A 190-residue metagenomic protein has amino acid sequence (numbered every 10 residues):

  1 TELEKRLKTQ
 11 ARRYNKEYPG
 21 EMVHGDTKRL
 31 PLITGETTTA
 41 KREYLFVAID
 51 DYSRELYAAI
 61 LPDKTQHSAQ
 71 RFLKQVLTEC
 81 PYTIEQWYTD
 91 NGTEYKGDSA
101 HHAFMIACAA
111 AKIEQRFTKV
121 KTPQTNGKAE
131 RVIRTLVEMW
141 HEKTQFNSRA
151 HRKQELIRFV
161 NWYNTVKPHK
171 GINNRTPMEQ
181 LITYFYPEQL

Functional and structural regions predicted by a protein language model:
T1-I49, E55, R71: Mobile-element integrase/transposase regions, centering on the N-terminal DNA-binding/Zn-coordinating module
K5-R12, E21, A111-I113, T135-L190: C-terminal domain-tail junction helix/linker
T27, D51, D63, N91: Residues immediately flanking
K41-R42, A58-Y82: Active-site beta-loop-alpha junctions of metal-dependent nucleic acid enzymes, especially the RNase H-like/DDE
E55-A59, R116-T118, E142: Short small-residue beta-strand/loop micro-motif enriched in glycine and branched aliphatics
T83, E114: Residue-level detector of anion-binding/catalytic polar loops
T89-N91, Y95-C108, Q115-E138, K153-R158 (+1 more regions): RNase H-like two-metal-ion nuclease catalytic core shared by retroviral integrases and related mobile-element nucleases
